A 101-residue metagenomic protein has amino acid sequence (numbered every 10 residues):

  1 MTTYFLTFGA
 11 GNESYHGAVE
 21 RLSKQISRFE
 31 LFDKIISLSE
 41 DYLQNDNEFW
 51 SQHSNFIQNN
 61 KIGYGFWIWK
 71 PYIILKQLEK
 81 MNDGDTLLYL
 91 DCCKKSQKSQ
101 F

Functional and structural regions predicted by a protein language model:
M1-W67, Y72-D83: N-terminal anchoring/stem segment of glycosyltransferases
G84-C93: Short beta-strand-to-loop acidic/aromatic patch adjacent to the donor-nucleotide binding site
K94-F101: Conserved donor-nucleotide/metal-binding helix-loop-beta segment in metal-dependent transferases, i.e., the alpha-helix
